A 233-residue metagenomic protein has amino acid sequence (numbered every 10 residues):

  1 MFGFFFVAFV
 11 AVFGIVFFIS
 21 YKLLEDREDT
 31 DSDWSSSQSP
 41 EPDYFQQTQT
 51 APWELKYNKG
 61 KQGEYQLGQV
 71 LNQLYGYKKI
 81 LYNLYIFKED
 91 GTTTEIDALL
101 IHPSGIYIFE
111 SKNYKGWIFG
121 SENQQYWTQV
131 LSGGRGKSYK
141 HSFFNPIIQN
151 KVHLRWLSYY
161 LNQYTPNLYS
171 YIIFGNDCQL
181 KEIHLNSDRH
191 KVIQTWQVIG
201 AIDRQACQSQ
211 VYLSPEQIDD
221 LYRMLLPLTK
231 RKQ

Functional and structural regions predicted by a protein language model:
M1-T94, I101-I106, K112, W117-G120 (+2 more regions): Surface-exposed interaction regions that form or flank ligand-binding interfaces
